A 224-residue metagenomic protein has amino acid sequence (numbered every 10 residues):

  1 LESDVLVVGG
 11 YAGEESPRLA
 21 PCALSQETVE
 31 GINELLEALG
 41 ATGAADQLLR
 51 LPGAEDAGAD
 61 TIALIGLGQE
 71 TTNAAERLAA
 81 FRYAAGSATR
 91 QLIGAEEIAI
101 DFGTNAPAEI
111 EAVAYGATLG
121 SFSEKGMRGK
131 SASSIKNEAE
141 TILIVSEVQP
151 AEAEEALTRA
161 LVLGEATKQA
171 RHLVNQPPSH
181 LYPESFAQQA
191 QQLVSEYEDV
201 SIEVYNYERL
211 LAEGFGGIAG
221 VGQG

Functional and structural regions predicted by a protein language model:
L1-G224: Short amphipathic alpha-helical segment within the helicase RecA-like ATPase core that mediates nucleic-acid
